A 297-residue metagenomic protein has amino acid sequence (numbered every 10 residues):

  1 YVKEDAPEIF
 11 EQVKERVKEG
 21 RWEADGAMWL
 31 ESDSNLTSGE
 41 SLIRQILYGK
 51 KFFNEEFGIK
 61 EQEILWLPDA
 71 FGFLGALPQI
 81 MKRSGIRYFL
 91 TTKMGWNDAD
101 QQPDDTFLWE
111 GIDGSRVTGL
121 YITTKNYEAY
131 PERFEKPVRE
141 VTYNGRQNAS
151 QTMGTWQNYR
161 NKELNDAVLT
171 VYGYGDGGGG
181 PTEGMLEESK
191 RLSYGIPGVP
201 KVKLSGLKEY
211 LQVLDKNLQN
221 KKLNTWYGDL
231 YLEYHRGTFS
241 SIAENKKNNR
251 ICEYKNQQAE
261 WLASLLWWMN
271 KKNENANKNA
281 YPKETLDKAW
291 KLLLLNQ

Functional and structural regions predicted by a protein language model:
Y1-Q297: Catalytic-domain carbohydrate-binding cleft regions of carbohydrate-active enzymes
